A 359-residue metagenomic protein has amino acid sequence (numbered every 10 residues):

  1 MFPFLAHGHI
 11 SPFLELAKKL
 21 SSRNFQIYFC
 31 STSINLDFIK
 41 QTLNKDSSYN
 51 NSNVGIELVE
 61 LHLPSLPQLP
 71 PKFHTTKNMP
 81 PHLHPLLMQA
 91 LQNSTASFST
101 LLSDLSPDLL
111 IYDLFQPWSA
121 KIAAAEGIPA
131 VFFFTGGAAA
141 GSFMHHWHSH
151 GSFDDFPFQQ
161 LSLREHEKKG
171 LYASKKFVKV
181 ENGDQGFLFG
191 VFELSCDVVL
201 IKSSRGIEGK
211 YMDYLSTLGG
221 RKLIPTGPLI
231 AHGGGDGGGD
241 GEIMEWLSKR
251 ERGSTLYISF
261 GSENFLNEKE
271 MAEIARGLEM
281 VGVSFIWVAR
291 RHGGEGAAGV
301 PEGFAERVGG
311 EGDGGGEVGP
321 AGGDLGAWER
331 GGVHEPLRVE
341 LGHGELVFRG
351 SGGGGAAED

Functional and structural regions predicted by a protein language model:
M1-D359: Glycosyltransferase specificity loop/lid
